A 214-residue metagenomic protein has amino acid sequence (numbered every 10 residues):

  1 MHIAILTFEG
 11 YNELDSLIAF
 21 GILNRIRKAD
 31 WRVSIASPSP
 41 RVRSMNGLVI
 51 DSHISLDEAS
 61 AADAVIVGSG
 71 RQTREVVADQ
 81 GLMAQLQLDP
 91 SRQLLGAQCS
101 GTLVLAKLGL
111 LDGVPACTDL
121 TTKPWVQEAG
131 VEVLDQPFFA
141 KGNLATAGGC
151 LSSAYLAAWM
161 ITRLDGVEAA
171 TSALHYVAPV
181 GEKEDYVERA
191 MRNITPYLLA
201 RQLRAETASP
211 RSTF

Functional and structural regions predicted by a protein language model:
M1-L95, T102-K107, P124-W125, A129 (+2 more regions): Extended, subdomain-level signal for the structured scaffold at the beginning of enzyme domains
T7, T118, G148: Small/polar loops that bind or transfer phosphate-bearing groups
I66, C117, F139: Conserved beta-strand segments that form the floor/walls of ligand-binding pockets within enzyme and binding domains
R92, G113, K141: Phosphate-coordination loops involved in phosphoryl transfer and adenosine-cofactor binding
L95-G96, C117, L134, A145: Structural detector of well-ordered beta-strand residues that form the stable sheet scaffold of enzyme domains
L110-E128: Short, glycine-/small-residue-rich phosphate/pyrophosphate-handling segment
Q136-C150: Amphipathic alpha-helical segments enriched in hydrophobic/aromatic residues interleaved with Lys/Arg
